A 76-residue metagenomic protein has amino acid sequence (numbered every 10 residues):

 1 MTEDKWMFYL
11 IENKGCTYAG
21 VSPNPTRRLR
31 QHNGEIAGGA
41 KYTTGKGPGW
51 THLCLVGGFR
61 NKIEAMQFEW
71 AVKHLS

Functional and structural regions predicted by a protein language model:
E3-Y42, G58-L75: GIY-YIG-like beta-to-alpha core
T43-G49: Short, flexible turn/loop "capping" segments at secondary-structure junctions
T51-G58: Solvent-exposed beta-strand motifs enriched in subsets of small alpha/beta binding domains, especially certain
